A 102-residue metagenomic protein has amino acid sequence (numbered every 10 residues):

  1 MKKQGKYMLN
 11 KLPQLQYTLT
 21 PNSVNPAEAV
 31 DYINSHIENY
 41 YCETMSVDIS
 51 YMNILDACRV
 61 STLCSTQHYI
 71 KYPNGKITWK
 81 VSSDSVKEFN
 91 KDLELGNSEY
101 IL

Functional and structural regions predicted by a protein language model:
M1-C58, C64-L102: STAS-like cytosolic regulatory interaction modules
